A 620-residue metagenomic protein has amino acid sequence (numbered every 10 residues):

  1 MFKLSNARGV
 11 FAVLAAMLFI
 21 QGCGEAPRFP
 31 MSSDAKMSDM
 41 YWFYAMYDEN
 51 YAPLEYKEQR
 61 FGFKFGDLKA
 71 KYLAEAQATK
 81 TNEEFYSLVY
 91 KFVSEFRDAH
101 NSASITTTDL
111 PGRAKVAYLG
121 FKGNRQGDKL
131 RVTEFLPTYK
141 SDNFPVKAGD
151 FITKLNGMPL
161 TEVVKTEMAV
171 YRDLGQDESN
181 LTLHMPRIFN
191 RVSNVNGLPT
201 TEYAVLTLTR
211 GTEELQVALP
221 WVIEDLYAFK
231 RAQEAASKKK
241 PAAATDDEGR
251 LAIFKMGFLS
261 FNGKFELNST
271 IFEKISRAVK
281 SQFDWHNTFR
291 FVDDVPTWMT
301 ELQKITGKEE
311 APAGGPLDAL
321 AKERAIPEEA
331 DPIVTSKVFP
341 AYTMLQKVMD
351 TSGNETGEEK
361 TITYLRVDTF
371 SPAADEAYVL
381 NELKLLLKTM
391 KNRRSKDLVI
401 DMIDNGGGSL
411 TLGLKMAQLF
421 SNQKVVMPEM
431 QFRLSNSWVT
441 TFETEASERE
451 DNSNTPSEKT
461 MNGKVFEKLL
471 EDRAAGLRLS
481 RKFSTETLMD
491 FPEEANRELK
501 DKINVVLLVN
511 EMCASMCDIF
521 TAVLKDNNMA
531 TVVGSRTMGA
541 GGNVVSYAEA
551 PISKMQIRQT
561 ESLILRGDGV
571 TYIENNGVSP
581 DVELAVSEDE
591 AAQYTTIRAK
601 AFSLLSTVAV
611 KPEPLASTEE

Functional and structural regions predicted by a protein language model:
M1-F11: Bacterial N-terminal signal peptides that target proteins for export
I20-G22: C-terminal motif of bacterial Sec signal peptides marking the signal peptidase cleavage site
G24-R433, S437-T455, R536, G541-Q556 (+2 more regions): Flexible, low-complexity junctional segments that flank or bridge functional domains
I403-N405, D501-D518, A522, V533-G541: Active-site neighborhood of thiol-dependent amide/isopeptide-bond enzymes
M427, P456-A475, S562-S579: Extended, charge-rich low-complexity interaction segments
E471-R481, N496: Loop/turn-rich, solvent-exposed surfaces of beta-rich toroidal or solenoidal domains
P492-L508, A548: Short, conserved helix/loop micro-motifs enriched in His/Cys and acidic residues
I519, K525, V532-I552, R558-S562 (+2 more regions): C-terminal soluble interaction/assembly domains
